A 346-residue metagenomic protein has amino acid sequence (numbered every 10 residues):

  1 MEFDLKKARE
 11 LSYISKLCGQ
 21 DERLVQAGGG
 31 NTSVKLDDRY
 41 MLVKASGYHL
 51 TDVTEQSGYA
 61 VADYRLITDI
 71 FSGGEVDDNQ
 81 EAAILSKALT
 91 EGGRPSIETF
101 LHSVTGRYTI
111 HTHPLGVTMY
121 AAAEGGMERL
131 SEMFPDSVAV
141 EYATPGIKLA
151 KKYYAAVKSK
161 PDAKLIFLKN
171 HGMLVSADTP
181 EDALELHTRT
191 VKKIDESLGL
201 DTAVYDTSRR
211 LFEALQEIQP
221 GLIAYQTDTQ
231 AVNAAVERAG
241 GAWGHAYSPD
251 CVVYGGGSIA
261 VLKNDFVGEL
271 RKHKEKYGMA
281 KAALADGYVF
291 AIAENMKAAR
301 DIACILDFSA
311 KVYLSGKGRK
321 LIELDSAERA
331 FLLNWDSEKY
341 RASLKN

Functional and structural regions predicted by a protein language model:
M1-N346: Glycine-rich flexible loops
